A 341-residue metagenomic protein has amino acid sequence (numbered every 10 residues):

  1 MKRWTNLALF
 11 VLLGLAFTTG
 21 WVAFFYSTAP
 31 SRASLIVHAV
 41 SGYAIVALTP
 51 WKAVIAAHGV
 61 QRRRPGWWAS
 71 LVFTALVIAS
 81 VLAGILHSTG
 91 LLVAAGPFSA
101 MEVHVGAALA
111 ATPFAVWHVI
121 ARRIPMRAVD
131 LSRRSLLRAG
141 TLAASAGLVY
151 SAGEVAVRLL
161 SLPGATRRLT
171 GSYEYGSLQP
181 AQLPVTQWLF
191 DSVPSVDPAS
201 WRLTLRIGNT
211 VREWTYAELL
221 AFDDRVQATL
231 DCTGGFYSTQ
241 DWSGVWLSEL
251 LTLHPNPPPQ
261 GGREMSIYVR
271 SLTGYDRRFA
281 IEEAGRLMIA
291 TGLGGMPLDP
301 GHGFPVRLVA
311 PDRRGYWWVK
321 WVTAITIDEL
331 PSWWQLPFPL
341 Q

Functional and structural regions predicted by a protein language model:
M1-G176, A181-P184, S192, L205 (+1 more regions): Membrane-embedded alpha-helical bundles that constitute the cytochrome b-like, heme-associated redox core of multi-pass
T89, V155-Q341: Structured, non-membrane catalytic/scaffold regions adjacent to prosthetic-group chemistry
